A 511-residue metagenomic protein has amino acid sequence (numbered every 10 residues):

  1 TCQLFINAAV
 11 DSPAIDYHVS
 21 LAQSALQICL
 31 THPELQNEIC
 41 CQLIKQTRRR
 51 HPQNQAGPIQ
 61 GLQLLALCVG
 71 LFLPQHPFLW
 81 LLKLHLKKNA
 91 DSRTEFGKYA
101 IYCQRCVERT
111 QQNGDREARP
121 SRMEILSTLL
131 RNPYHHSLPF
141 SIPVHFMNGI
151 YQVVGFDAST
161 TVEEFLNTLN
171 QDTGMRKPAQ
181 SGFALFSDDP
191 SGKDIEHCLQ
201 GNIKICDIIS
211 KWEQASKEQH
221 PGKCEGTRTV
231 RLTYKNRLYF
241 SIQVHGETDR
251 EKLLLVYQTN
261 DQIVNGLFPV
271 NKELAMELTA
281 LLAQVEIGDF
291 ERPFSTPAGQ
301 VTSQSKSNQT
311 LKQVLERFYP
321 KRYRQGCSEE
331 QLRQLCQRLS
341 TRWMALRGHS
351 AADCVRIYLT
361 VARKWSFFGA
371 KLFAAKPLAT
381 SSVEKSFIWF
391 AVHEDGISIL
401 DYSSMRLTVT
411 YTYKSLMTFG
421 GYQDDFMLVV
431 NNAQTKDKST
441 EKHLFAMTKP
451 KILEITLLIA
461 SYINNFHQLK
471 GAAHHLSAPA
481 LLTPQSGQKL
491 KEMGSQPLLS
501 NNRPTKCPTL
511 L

Functional and structural regions predicted by a protein language model:
T1-L511: Intrinsically disordered, Pro/Ser/Thr-rich cytosolic linker and juxtamembrane tail regions that serve as
